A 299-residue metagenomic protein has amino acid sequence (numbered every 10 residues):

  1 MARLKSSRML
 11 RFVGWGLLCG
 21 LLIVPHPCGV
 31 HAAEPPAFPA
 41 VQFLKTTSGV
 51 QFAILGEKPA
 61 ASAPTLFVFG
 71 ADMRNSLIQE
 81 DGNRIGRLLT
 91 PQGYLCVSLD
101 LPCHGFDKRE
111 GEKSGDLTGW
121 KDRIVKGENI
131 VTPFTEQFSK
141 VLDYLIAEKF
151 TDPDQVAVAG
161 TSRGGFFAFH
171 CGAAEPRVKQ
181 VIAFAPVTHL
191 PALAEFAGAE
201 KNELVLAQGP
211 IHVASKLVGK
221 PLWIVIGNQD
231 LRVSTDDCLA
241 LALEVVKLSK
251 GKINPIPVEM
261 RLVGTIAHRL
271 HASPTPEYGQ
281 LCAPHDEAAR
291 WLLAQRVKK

Functional and structural regions predicted by a protein language model:
A33-A61: N-terminal cap/lid segment of alpha/beta-hydrolase-fold proteins
S62-A71: Short beta-strand element of the alpha/beta-hydrolase
R74-I85, L101: The serine-hydrolase catalytic nucleophile loop
L89-E110, G115: Conserved alpha/beta-hydrolase
D107, K250-K299: C-terminal catalytic histidine-bearing segment of alpha/beta-hydrolase fold enzymes
D116-K149: Alpha/beta-hydrolase active-site loop
E136-L206: Primarily recognizes the serine-hydrolase "nucleophile elbow" in alpha/beta-hydrolase and SGNH/GDSL folds
P191-I253: The feature captures the conserved acid-bearing segment of alpha/beta-hydrolase catalytic domains
